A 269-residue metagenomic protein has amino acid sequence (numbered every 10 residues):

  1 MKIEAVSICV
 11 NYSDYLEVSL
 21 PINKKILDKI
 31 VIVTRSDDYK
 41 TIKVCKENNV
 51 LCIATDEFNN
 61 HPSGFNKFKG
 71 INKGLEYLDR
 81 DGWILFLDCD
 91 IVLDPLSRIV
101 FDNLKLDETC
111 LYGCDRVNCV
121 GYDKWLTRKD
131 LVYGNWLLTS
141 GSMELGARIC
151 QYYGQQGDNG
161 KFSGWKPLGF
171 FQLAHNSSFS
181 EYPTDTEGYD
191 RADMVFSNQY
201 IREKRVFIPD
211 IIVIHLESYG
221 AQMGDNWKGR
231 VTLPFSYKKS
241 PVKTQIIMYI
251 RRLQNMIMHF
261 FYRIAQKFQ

Functional and structural regions predicted by a protein language model:
K2-E4, V195: Cell-envelope/extracellular polymer assembly enzymes that use nucleotide-activated donors
E4-I8, I32: Short hydrophobic beta-strand elements that form part of the catalytic alpha/beta core underpinning NDP-sugar/donor
N11-I26: Short, well-formed alpha-helical segments that are part of the catalytic scaffolds of diverse glycosyltransferases
I22-F58: Acidic donor-binding segment of Leloir-type glycosyltransferases
N48-Y77: Active-site-proximal specificity loops/subdomain of glycosyltransferases
D81-V92: Short beta-strand-to-loop acidic/aromatic patch adjacent to the donor-nucleotide binding site
D94-P183: Conserved catalytic core of nucleotide-sugar-dependent glycosyltransferases
G160-K161, K166-G169, N176-S177, E181-Q269: C-terminal catalytic/acceptor-binding lobe
